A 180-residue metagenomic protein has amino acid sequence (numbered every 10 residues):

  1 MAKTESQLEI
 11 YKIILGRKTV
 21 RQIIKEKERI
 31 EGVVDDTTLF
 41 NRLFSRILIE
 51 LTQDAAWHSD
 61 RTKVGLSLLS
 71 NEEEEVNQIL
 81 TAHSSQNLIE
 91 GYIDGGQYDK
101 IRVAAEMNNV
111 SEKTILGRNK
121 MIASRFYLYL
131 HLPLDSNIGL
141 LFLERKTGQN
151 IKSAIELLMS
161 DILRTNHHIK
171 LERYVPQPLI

Functional and structural regions predicted by a protein language model:
M1-A105, T147-I180: Terminal interaction module
V110-P178: Intrinsically disordered, low-complexity linker/loop segments enriched in Gly/Pro and charged/polar residues
